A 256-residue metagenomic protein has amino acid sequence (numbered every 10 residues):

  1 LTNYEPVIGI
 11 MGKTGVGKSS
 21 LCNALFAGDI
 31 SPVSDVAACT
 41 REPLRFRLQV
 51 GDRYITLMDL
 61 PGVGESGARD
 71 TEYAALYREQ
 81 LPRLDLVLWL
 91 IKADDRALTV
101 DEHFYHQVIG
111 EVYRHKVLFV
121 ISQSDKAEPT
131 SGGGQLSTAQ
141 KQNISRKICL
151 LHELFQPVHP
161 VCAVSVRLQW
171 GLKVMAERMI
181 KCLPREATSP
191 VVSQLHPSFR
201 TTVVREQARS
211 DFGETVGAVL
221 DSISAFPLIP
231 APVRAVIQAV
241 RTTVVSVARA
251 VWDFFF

Functional and structural regions predicted by a protein language model:
L1-G9, K13, V33, N143 (+6 more regions): N-terminal low-complexity/disordered regulatory or targeting extensions
L1-L60, V247, F254-F255: Conserved G1/Walker A P-loop phosphate-binding module
T40-P43, L60-V87, I91-G110: Switch II of P-loop NTPase G domains
R53, P82-V87, Y113-V117, Q156-P160: Short glycine-/polar-rich loops that comprise or flank the Walker A/P-loop and associated switch/sensor motifs
G64-E65, R96-A97, A127-E128, L195 (+1 more regions): Catalytic P-loop NTPase motifs of RecA-like helicase/translocase cores
L90-R146, L150-E153: Replace "adjacent to P-loop NTPase cores in ATP/GTP-dependent enzymes" with "adjacent to NTP-binding cores
D125-S193: Canonical P-loop GTPase G-domain recognition
R209-F256: Membrane-inserting effector segments that mediate pore formation, membrane fusion, or transient membrane insertion
